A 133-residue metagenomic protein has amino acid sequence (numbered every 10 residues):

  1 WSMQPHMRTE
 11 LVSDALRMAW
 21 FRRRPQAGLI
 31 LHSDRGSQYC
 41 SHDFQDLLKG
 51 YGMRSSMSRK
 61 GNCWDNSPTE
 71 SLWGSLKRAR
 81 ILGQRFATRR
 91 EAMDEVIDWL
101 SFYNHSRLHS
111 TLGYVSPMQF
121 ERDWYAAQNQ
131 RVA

Functional and structural regions predicted by a protein language model:
W1-A133: Charged DNA-binding/catalytic regions of mobile-element recombinases
